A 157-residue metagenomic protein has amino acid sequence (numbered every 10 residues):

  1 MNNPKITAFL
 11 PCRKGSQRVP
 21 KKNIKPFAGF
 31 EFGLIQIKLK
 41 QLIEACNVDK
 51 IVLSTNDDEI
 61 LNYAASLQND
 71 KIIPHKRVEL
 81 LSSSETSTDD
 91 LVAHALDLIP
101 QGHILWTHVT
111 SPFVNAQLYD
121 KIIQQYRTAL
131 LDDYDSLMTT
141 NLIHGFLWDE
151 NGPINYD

Functional and structural regions predicted by a protein language model:
M1-K21: N-terminal nucleotide-binding beta1-loop-alpha1 segment
N3, D97-G102, A129-D132: Glycine-rich phosphate-binding loop signature in dinucleotide/nucleotide-binding domains
K5, D49-I51, H103, D135: Residues at the starts of beta-strands that form the adenosine-phosphate
K22-A28, V78-L81: Short glycine-enriched, charge-decorated loop/helix-capping segments at active-site entrances that position
P26, L53, W106: Conserved SAM-binding loop
G33-I51, N62: A short, N-terminal amphipathic alpha-helix
D58-L105, Q117-K121: Short phosphate-binding loop-to-helix
D90-L91, H108-D157: Conserved core of the sugar-phosphate nucleotidyltransferase
